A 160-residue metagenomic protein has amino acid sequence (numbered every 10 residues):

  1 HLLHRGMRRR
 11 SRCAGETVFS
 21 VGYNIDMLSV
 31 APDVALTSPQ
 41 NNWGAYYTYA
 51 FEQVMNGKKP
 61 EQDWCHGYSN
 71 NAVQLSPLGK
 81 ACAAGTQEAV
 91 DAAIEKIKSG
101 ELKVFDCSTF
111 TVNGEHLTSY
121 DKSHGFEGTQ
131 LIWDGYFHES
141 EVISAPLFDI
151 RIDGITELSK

Functional and structural regions predicted by a protein language model:
H1-K160: A residue-level marker of the well-folded mature domains of exported/periplasmic proteins
